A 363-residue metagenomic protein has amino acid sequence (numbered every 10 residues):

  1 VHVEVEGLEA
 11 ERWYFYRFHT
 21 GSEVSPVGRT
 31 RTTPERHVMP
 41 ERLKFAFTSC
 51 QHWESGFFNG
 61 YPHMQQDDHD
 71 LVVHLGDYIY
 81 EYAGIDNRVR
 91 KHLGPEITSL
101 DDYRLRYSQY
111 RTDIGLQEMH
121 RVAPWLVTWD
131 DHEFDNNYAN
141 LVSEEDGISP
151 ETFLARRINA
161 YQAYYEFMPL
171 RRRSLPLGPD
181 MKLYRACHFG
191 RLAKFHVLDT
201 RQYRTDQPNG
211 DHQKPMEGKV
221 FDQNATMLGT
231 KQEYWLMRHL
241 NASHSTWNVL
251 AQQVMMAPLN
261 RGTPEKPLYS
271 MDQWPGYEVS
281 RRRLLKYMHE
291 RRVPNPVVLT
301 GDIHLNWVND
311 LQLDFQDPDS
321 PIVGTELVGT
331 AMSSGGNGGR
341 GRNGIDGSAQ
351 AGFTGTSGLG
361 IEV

Functional and structural regions predicted by a protein language model:
V1-V363: Metal-dependent phosphoester/phosphodiester hydrolase catalytic core
